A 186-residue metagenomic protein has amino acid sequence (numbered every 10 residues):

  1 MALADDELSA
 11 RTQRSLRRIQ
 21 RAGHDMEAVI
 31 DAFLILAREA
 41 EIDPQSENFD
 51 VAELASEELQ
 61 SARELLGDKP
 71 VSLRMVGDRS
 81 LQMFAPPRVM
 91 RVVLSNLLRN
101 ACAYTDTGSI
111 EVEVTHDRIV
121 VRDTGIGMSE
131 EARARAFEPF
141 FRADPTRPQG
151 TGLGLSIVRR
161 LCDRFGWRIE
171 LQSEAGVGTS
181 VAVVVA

Functional and structural regions predicted by a protein language model:
R18-M26: Short alpha-helical segment of the dimerization/phosphotransfer core of two-component systems
A40-Q45, Q82-A85: Conserved micro-motifs of the catalytic ATP-binding
E47, G67, S72-L81: Conserved catalytic submotifs in the C-terminal HATPase_c
A101-C102: Short helix-loop "hinge" at the ATP-lid/N-box region of the Bergerat-fold HATPase_c
S109-R118: Short beta-strand/loop element within the Bergerat-fold HATPase_c
M128-F140: Short conserved segment of the HATPase_c
